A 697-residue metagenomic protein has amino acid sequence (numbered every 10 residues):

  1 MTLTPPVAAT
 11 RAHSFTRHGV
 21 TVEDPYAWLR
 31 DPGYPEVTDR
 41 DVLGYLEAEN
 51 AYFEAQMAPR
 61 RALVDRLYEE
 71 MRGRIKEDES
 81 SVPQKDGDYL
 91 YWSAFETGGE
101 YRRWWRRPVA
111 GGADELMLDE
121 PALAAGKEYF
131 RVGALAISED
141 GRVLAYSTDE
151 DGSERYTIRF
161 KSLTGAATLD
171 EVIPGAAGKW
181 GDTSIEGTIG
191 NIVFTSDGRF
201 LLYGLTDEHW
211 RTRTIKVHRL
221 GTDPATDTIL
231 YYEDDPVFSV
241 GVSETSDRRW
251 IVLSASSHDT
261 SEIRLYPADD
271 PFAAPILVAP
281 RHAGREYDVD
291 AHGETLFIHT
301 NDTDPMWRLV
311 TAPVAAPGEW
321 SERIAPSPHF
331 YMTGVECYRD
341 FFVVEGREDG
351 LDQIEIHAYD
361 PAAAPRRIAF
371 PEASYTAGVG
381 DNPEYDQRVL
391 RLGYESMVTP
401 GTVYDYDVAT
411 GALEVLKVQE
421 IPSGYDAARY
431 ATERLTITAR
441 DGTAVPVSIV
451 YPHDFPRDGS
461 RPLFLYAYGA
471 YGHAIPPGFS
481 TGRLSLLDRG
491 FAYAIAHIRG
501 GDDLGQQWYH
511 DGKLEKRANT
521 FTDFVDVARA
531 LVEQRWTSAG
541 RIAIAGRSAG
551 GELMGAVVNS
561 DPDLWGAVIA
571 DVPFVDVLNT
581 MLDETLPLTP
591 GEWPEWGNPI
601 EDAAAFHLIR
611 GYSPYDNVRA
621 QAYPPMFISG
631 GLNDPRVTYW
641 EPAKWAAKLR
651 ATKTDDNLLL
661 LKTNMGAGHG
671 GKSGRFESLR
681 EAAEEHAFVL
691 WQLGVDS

Functional and structural regions predicted by a protein language model:
M1-V389, G393-G401, D405-T410, D426 (+3 more regions): Beta-propeller folds
D65, S138, G152-R155, T195 (+23 more regions): Conserved structured core elements
F95, N301, E395, Y466-G472 (+3 more regions): Glycine-rich His-Gly loop
A110-G112, D151-S153, T164-T168, T195 (+12 more regions): Secondary-structure transition/capping motifs at alpha-helix termini and the adjoining loop/turn into the next element
L118-L135, S147-S153, A167, V408-A412 (+5 more regions): Cap/lid segment of the alpha/beta-hydrolase catalytic domain
V193, L202, V252, R264-L265 (+20 more regions): Structured core elements
S239, R248, T260, G284-E286 (+22 more regions): Active-site lining segments that contact anionic ligands and/or coordinate catalytic metals
I495-S697: Active-site-proximal cap/loop segments of hydrolase catalytic domains
